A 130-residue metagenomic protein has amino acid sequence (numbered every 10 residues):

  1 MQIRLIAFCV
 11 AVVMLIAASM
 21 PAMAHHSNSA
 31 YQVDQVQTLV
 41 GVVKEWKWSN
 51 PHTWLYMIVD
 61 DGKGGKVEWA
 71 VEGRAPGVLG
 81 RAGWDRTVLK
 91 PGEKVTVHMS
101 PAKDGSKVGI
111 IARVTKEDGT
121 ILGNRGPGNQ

Functional and structural regions predicted by a protein language model:
A7-S19: Bacterial N-terminal signal peptides
M20-A24: Sec/Tat signal peptide C-region and signal peptidase I cleavage site
L39-V43: Conserved hydrophobic positions within beta-strands
S49-V59: Short aromatic-glycine-enriched beta-strand elements
G73-R81: Short, structured beta-strand/loop micro-motifs enriched in basic residues and often containing a Trp
R81-T96: Short nucleic-acid-contacting surface segments enriched for D/E, G, S/T with interspersed K/R
A102-G126: OB-fold/S1-family single-stranded nucleic acid-binding modules
